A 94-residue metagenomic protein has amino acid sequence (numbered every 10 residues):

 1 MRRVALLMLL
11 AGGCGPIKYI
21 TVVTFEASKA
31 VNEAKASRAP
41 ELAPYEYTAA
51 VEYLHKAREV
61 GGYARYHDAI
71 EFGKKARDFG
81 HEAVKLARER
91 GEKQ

Functional and structural regions predicted by a protein language model:
M1-L7: Sec-dependent signal peptide recognition, specifically the positively charged N-region followed immediately by
A11-G13: C-terminal motif of bacterial Sec signal peptides marking the signal peptidase cleavage site
G15-Y47, V51-L54, Q94: Amphipathic, heptad-repeat alpha-helical segments
A39, Y66-A69: Charged, low-complexity interaction regions
E71, A76-Q94: Short, charge-rich amphipathic alpha-helical segments embedded in non-transmembrane helical bundles/solenoids
